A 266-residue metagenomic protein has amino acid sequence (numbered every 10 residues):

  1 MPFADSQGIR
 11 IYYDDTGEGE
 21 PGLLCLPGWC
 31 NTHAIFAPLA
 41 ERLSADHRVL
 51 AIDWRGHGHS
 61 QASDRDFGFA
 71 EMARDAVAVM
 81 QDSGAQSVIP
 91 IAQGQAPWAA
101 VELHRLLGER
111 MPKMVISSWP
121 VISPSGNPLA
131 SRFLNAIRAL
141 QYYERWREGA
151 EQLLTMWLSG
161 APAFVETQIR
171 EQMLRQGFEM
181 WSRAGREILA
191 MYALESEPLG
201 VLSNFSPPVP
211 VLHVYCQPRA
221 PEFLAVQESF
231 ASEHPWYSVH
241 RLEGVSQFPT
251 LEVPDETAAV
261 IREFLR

Functional and structural regions predicted by a protein language model:
M1-L23, A45-H47, A85-Q86, P112 (+6 more regions): Alpha/beta-hydrolase fold catalytic core
I9-A62: Conserved HGGG/HGGXW glycine-rich cap/lid loop of the alpha/beta-hydrolase fold
N31-T32, H57-S60, I122, P221 (+1 more regions): Active-site loop signature of alpha/beta-hydrolase-fold enzymes
A37-E41, L50-Q95, A259: Active-site loop/oxyanion-hole signature of alpha/beta-hydrolase fold enzymes
V101, R105-L106, M111-Y143: Flexible "cap/lid" loop of the alpha/beta hydrolase fold
S125-L129, E144-F205: Conserved alpha/beta-hydrolase catalytic His-Asp/Glu region
E179-E233, S238-R241: Conserved serine/cysteine hydrolase catalytic core
V245-P254, A258: Catalytic histidine-centered segment of alpha/beta-hydrolase-like enzymes
